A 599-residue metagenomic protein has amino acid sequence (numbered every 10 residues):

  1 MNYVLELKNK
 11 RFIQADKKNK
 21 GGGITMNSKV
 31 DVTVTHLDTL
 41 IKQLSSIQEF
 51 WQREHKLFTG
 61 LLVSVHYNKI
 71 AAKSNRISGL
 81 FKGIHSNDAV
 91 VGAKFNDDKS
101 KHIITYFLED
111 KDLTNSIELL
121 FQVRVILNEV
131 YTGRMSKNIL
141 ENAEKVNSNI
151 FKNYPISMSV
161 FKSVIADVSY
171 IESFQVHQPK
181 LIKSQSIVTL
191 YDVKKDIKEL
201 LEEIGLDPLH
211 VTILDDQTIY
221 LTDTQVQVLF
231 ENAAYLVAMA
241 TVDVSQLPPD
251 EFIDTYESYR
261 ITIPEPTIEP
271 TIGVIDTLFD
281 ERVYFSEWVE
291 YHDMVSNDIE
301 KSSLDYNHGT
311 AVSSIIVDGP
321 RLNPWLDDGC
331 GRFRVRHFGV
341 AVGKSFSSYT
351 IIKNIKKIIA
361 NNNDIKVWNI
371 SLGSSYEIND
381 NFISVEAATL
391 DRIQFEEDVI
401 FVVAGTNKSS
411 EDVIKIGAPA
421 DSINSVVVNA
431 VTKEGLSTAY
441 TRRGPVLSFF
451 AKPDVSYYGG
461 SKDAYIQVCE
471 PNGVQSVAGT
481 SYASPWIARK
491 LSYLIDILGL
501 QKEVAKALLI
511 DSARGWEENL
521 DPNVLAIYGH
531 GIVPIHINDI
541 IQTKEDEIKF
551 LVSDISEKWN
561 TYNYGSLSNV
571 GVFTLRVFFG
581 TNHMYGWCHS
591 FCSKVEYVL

Functional and structural regions predicted by a protein language model:
N2-P264: Autoinhibitory propeptides
G23-E49, E54-H55, I70-F81, S159-S163 (+3 more regions): Subtilisin-like peptidase catalytic core
I261-D293, I299-S348, E396-D398, S422-N424 (+2 more regions): Subtilisin-like serine protease catalytic core
D276-L278, Y284, K415-S492: Extracellular S/T/G-rich loop segment that most often corresponds to the catalytic His/Ser-adjacent loop
A341-A418, S476-A478, Y482-A483: Substrate-binding/access-modulating region of protease and related hydrolase catalytic domains
L498-V570: C-terminal subdomain of the subtilisin-like protease fold in secreted/lumenal serine endopeptidases
N569-C588: A short beta-strand element within beta-rich, extracytoplasmic domains of secreted/secretory-pathway proteins
Y585-Y597: Short coil-to-beta strand junction motifs in C2/discoidin
